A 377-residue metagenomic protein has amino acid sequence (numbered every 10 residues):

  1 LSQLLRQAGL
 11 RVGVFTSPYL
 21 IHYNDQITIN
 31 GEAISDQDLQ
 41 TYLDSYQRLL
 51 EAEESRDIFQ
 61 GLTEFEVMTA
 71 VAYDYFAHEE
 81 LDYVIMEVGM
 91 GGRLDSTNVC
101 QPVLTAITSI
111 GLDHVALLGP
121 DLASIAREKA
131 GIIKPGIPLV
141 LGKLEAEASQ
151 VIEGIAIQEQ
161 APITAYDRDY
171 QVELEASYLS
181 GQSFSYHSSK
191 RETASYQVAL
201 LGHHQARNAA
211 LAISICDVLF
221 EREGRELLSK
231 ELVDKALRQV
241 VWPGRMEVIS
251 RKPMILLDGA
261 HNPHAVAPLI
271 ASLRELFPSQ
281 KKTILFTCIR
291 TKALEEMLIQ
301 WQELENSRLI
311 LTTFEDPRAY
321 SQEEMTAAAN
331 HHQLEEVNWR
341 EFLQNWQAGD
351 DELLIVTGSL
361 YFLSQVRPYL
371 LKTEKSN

Functional and structural regions predicted by a protein language model:
L1-G9, F76, A329, L370: Hydrophobic alpha-helical packing residues
Q7-C100, A116, E147: ATP-dependent carboxylate-amine ligase catalytic core
P18, H22-Y42, A116-I133, V151-I155 (+2 more regions): Active-site-proximal loop->helix
P18, V71-L117, S149-S195: Extended acidic/charged loop-beta regions that coordinate divalent cations and stabilize anionic phosphate/carboxylate
Y83-V88, L94-A106, I110-V115, D121-S124 (+1 more regions): Nucleotide phosphate-binding/pyrophosphate-handling subdomain across enzymes that bind or process nucleotide phosphates
L104-T108, G136-G142, E153, I310-L311: Conserved beta-strand/loop subsegment of P-loop NTPase cores
E145-I155, Q160-T164, M254-I255, P263 (+1 more regions): C-terminal helical cap/extension that packs against the catalytic core of soluble nucleotide-cofactor enzymes
S359: Active-site-proximal loop/hinge segments that shape catalytic or ion-binding/gating pockets
